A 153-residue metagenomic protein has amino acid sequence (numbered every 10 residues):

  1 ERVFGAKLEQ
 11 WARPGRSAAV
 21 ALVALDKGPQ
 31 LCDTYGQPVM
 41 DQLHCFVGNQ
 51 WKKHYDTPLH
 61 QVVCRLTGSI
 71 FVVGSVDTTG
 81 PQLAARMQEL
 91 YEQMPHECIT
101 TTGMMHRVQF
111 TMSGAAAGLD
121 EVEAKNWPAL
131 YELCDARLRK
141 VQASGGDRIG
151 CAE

Functional and structural regions predicted by a protein language model:
E1-A19, D26-K52, C64-G68, V72 (+3 more regions): Conserved long alpha-helical elements within nucleotide-processing catalytic cores of c-di-GMP signaling and class III
K7, M94-E97, V141: Signal-transduction coiled-coil helices of two-component systems
A19-V23, V62-C64, A115-A117, G150: Conserved beta-strand cores of small sensory beta-sandwich domains that regulate signal transduction, primarily PAS/PAC
Q37, G80-Y91, T102-M105, A117-A152: Catalytic-core segments of nucleotide cyclases and related cyclic-nucleotide turnover enzymes
L59-T67, M94-G114: Catalytic core regions of nucleotide second-messenger enzymes
V73-V76, A117: Short hydrophobic/aromatic beta-strand micro-patches that form the beta-sheet surface supporting nucleotide- or nucleic
